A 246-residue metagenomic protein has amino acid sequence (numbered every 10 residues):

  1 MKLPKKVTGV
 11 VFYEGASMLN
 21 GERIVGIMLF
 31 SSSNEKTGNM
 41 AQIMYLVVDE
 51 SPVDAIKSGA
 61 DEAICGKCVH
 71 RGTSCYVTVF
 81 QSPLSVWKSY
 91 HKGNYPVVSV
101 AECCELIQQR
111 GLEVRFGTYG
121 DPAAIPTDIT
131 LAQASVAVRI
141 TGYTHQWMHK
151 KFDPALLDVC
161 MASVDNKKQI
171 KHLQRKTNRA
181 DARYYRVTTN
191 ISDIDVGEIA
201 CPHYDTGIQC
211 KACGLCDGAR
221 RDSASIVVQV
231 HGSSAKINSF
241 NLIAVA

Functional and structural regions predicted by a protein language model:
M1-A246: Class I S-adenosyl-L-methionine
